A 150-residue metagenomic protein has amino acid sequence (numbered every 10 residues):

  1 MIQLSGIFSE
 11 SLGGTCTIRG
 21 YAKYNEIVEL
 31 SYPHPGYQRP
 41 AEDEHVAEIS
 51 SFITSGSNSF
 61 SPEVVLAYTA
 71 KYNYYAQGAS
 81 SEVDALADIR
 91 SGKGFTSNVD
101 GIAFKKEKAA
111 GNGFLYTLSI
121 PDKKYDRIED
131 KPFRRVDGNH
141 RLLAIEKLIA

Functional and structural regions predicted by a protein language model:
M1-R127, K131-F133: N-terminal extension/subdomain marker
R135-D137: Short hydrophobic beta-strand that contains or immediately precedes a catalytic carboxylate
N139-A150: Short active-site loop/helix that positions an aromatic residue
